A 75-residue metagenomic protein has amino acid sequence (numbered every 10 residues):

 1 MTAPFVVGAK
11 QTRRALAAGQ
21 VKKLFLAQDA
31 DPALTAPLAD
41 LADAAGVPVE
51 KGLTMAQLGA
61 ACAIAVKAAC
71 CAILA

Functional and structural regions predicted by a protein language model:
M1-Q20, D31: Ribosome large-subunit tunnel/peptidyl-transferase-proximal elements
Q11, K22, C62, V66: Short, flexible micro-motifs
A17-V21, D43, A63: Signal for well-folded cores of large energy- and translation-related assemblies
F25-L26: Alpha-helical transmembrane segments of helical membrane proteins, especially in multi-pass transport, channel
A33-T35: Short, glycine/polar-rich helix-capping loops at beta-to-alpha or helix-loop-helix junctions that flank or form
L38: Aromatic/hydrophobic pocket-lining residues that form π-stacking "cages" and hydrophobic walls in ligand
A44-A75: C-terminal structural segments of small proteins and small subunits
